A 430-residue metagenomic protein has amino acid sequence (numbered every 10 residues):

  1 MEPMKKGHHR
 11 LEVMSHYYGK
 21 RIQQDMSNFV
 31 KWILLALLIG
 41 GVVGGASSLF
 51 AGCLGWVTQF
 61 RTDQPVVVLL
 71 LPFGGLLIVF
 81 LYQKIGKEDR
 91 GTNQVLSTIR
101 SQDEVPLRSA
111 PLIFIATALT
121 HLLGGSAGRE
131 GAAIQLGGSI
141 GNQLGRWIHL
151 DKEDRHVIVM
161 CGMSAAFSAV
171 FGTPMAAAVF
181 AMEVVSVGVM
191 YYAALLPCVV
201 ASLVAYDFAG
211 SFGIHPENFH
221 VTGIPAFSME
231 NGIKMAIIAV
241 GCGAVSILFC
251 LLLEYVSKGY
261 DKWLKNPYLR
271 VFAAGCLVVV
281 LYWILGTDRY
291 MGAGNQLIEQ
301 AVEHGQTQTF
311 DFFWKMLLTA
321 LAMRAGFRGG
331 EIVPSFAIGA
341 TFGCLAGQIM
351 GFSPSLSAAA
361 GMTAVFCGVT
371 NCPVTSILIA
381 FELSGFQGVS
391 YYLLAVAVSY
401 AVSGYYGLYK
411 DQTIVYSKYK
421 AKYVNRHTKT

Functional and structural regions predicted by a protein language model:
M1-T430: Alpha-helical transmembrane segments and immediately membrane-proximal extracytoplasmic
